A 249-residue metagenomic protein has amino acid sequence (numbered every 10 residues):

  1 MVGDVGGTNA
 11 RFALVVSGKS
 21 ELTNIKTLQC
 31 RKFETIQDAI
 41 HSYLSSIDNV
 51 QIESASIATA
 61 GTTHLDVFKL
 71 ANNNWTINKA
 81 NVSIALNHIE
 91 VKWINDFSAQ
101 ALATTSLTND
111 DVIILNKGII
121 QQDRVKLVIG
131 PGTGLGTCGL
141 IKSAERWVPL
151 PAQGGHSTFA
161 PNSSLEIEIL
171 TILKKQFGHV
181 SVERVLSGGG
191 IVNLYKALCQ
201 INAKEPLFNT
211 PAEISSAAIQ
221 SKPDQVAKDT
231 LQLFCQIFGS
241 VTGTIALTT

Functional and structural regions predicted by a protein language model:
M1-Q51, S164-T249: ATP-binding/phosphotransfer module of carbohydrate and carboxylate kinases, centering on a glycine-rich
G3, N95, P131: Active-site flanking residues adjacent to catalytic metal/cofactor-binding acidic residues
A10, A55, R124-K126, T133-L135 (+1 more regions): Change "...and in nucleic-acid phosphodiester-cleaving endonucleases..." to "...and in nucleic-acid processing enzymes
A10, T62-H64, G134-C138, N193: Short, acidic Gly/Pro/Ser/Thr-rich loop/turn segments
S17-K19, A71-T76, L107-L115, K142-L150: A glycine- and small-aliphatic-rich helix-loop capping segment at beta-alpha/alpha-beta transitions that lines
D48-W93, S98, L102-D111, V128: Short beta-strand-loop/turn "lid" adjacent to the catalytic site in phosphate-handling enzymes
L115-K117, Q122-E183: Glycine-rich phosphate-binding loop of actin/hexokinase-like ATP-binding domains
